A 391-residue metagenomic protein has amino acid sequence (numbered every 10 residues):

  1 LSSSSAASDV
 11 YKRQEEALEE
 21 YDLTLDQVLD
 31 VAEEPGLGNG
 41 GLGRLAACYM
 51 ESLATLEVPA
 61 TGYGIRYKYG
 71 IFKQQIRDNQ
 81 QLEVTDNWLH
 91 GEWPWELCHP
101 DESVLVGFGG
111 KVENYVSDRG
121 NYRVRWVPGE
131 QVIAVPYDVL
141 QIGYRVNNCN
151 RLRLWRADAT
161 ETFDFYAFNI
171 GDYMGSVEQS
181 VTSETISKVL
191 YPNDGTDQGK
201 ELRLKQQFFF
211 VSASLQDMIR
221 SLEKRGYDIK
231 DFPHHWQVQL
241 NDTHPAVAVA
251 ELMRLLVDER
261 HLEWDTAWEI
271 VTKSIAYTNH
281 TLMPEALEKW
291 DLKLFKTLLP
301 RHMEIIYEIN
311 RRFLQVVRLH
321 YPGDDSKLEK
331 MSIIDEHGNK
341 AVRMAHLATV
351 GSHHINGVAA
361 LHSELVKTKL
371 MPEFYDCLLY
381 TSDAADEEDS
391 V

Functional and structural regions predicted by a protein language model:
L1-A7, Y11, Y380-V391: Single conserved hydrophobic/aromatic residue that forms the stacking wall/gate of nucleotide- or nucleobase-binding
S4-D22, V146-Q237: Function-dense linear segments that define catalytic or interfacial modules in macromolecule-processing proteins
M50-E51, T55-K73, W264-E269, K273-M283: Glycine-rich phosphate/pyrophosphate-binding loops and their adjacent beta-strand/loop elements at enzyme active sites
G70-C149: Extended, Lys/Arg-enriched charged tracts that mediate electrostatic binding to polyanionic substrates
Q239-E251, S274-T278: Core structural elements
L256-R311: Extended, well-ordered alpha-helical scaffold/bundle regions in very large, multi-domain proteins
E304-A345: Polar, glycine-rich mid-to-C-terminal structural blocks that act as macromolecule-binding/assembly scaffolds
V358-S382: Segments forming glycine/polar-rich beta-alpha architectures that bind adenosine-containing cofactors
